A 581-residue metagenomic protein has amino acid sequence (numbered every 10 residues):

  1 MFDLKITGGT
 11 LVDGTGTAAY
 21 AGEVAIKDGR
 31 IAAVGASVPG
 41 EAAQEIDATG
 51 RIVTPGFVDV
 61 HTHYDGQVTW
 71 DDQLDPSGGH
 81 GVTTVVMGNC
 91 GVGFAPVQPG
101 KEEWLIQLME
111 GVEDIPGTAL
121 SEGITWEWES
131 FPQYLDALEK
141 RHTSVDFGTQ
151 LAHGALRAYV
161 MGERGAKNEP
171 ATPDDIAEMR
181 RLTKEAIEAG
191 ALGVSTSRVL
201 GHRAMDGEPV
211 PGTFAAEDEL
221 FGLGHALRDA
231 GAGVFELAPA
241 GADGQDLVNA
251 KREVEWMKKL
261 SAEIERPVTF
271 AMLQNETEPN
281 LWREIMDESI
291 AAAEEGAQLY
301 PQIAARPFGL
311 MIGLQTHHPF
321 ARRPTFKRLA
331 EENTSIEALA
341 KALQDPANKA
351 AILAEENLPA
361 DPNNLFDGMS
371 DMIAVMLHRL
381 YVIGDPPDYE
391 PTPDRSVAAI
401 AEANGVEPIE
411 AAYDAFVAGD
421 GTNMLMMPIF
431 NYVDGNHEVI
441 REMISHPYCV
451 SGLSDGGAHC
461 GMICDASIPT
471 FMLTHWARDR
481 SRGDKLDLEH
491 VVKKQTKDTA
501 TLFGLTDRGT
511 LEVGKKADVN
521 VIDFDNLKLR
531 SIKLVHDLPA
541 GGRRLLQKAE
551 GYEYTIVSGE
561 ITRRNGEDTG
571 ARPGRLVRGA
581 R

Functional and structural regions predicted by a protein language model:
M1-K5, L11-G56, I532: Histidine-rich, glycine-flanked metal-binding segment
L4-I6, P39-G88, K548, R581: Replace "His-x-His-based motif
G9, G29, G50, H61 (+11 more regions): Divalent metal-coordination and catalytic microenvironments
L11-E23, L425-D434, I440, D487-H490 (+1 more regions): Acidic, glycine-enriched loop/beta-strand segments at the rims of small-molecule binding/catalytic pockets
A36, C90-V92, V199, A240 (+2 more regions): Short, ordered loop/turn segments at secondary-structure junctions
W70-G193, D229-A230: Divalent-metal coordination cores built from histidine and acidic residues
Y134-L138, S144, Q150-V160, K167-P173 (+5 more regions): Active-site neighborhoods of metal-dependent hydrolases
N364-L365, E438, E442-C449, S454-D455 (+3 more regions): C-terminal cap of metal-dependent C-N hydrolases
